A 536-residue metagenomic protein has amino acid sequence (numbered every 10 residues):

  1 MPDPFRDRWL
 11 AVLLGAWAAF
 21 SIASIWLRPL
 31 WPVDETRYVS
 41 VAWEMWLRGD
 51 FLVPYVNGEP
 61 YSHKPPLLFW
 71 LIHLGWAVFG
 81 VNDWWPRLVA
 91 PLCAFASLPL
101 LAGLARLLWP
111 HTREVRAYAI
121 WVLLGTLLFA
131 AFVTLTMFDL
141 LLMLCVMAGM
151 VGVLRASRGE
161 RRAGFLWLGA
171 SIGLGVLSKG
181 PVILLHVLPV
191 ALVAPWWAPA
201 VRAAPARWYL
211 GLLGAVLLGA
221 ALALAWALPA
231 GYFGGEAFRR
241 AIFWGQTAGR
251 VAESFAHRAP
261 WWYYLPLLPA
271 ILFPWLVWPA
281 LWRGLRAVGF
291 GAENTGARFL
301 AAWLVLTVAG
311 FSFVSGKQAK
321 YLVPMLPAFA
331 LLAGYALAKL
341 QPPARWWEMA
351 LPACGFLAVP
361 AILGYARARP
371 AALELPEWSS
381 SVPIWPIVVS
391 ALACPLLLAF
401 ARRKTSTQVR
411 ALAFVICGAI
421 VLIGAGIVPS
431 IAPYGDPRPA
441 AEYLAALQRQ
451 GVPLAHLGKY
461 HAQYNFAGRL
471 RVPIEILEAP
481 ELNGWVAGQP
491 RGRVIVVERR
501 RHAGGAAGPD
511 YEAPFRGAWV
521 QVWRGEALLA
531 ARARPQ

Functional and structural regions predicted by a protein language model:
P2, L166, A170, G284-Q536: Membrane-embedded architecture of ER/inner-membrane glycosylation machinery
P2-W346, G517-W519: Membrane-integral, polyisoprenol-dependent glycosyltransferases of the GT-C/oligosaccharyltransferase superfamily
